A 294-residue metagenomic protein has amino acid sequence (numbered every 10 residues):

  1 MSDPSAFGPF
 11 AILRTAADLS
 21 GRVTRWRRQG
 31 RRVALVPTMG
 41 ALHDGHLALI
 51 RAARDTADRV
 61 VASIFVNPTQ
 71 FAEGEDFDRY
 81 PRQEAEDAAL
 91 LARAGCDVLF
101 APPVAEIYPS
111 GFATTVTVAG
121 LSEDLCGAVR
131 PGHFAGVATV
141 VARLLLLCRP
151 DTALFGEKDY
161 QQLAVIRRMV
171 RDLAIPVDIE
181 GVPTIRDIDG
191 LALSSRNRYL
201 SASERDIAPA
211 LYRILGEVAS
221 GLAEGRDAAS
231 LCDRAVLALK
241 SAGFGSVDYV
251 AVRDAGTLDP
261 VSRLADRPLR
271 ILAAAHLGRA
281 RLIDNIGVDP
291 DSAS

Functional and structural regions predicted by a protein language model:
S2-S246, R253-T257, I286-G287: Nucleotidyltransferase catalytic core that binds NTPs
R234-S294: Phosphate/ribose-recognition catalytic cores of enzymes acting on nucleotide-derived substrates
